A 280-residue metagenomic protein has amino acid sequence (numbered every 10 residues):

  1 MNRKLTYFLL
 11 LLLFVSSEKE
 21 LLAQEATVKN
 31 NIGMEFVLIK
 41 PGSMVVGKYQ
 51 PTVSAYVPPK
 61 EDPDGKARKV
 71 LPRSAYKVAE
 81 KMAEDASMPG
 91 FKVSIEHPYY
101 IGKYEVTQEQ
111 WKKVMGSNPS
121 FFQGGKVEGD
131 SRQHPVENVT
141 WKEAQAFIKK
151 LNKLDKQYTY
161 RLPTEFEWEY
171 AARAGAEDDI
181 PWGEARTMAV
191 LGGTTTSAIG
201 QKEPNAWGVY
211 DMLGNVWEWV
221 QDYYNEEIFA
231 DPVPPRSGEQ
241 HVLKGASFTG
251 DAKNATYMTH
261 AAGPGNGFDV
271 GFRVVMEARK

Functional and structural regions predicted by a protein language model:
M1-L5: Positively charged n-region of N-terminal signal peptides that target proteins for export
F8-S16: Bacterial N-terminal signal peptides
A26-T27, E35, F91, H134 (+1 more regions): Residue-level detector of beta-strand structural context in well-folded domains
I32-V45: Mature N-terminal segment immediately following signal peptide/propeptide cleavage in secreted/periplasmic
V37, P98-Y100, E218, G271-R273: Residues embedded in well-ordered beta-strands
V45, Q123-F268: Functional-site microenvironments in short loops/helix caps that host divalent-cation chemistry
V46-G183, N225, M276-K280: Active-site microenvironments of metalloenzymes and redox enzymes
